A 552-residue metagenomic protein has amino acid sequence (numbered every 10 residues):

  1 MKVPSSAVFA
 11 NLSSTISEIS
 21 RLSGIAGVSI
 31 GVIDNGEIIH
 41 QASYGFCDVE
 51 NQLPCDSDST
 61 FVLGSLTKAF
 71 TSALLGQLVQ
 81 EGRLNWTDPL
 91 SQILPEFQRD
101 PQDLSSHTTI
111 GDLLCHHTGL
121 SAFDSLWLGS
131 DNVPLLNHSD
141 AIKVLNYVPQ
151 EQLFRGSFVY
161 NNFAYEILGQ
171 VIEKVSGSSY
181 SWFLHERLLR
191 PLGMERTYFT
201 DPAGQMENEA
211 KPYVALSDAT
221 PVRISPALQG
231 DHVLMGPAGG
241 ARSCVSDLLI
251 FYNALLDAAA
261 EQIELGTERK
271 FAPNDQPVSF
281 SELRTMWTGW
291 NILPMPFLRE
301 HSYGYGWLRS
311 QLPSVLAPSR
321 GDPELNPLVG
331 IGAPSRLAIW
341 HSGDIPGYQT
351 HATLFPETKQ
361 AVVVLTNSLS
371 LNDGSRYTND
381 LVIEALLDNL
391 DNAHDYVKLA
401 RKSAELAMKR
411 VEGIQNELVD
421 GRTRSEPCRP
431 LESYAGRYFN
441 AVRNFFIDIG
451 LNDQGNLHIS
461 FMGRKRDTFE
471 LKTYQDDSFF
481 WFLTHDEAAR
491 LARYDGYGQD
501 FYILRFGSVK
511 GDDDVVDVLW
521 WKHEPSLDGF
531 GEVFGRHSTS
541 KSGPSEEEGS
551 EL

Functional and structural regions predicted by a protein language model:
V3-L63, R83-T87, Q92, Q98-Q102 (+1 more regions): Short, conserved catalytic-motif segment at the N-terminal edge
E37, S43-D48, P101-P346, T350-H351: Short, surface-exposed loop or secondary-structure junction motifs that flank catalytic or metal-binding residues
F61-G64, F158-Y160: Catalytic tyrosine of NAD(P)H-dependent dehydrogenase/reductases that use a Tyr as the general acid/base
S314, G330, R376-L552: Peripheral terminal and inter-domain segments
Q349-L354, T358-S368, W521: Short, well-ordered beta-strand elements
